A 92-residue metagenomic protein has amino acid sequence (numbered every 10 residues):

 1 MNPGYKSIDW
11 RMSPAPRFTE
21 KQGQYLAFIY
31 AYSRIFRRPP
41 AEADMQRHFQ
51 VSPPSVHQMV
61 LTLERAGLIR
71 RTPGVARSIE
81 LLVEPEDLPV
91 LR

Functional and structural regions predicted by a protein language model:
N2-R17: Short, Lys/Arg-enriched N-terminal segment that forms or immediately precedes the first helix of a structured domain
F18-Q22, A41, T72-R92: Short, cationic-aromatic polyanion-contact patches
G23-A31: Pre-recognition alpha-helix immediately N-terminal to the DNA-recognition helix within helix-turn-helix or winged-helix
A31-R37: Short helix-capping/hinge SLiMs at alpha-helix to coil transitions
P39-F49: A short alpha-helical element within helix-turn-helix/winged-helix DNA-binding domains across DNA-binding proteins
P54: Key DNA-contact positions within bacterial/archaeal DNA-binding proteins
G67: Glycine-centered, phosphate/nucleic-acid-interacting loop/turn motifs that mediate DNA/RNA or nucleotide
